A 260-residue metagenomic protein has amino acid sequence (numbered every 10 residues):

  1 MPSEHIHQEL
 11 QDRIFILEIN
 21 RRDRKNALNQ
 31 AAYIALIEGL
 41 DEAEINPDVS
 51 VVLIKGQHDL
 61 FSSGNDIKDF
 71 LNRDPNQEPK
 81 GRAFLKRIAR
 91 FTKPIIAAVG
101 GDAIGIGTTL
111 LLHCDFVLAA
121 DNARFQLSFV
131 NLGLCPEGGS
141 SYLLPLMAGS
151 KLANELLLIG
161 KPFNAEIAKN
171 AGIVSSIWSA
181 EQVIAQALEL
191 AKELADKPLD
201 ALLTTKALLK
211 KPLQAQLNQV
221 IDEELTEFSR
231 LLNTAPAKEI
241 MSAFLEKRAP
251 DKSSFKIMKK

Functional and structural regions predicted by a protein language model:
M1-Q57, K86: Conserved CoA-thioester-binding segment of acyl-CoA-metabolizing enzymes
M1-S3, S242-K260: Terminal low-complexity tails and localization/encapsulation signals of metabolic enzymes
D41, D48, K55-R90, A103 (+2 more regions): Glycine- (often His-adjacent) and acidic-residue-rich active-site loop that binds/positions the CoA thioester
F84-R90, A98, I104-L158, A171 (+1 more regions): CoA-thioester-processing core
F116, E155, I159-K161, I167 (+2 more regions): Well-ordered beta-strand positions
L118-A123, V174-D222, T226-A235, D251-K260: C-terminal long alpha-helix characteristic of the crotonase
